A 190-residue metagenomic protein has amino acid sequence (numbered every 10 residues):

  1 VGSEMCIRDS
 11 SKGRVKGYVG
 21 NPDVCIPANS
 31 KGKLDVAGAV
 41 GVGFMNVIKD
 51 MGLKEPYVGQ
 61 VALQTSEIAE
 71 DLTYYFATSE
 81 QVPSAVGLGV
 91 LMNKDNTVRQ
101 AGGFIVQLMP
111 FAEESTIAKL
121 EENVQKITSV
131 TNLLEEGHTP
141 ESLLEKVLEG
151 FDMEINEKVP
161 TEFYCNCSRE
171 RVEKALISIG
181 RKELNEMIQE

Functional and structural regions predicted by a protein language model:
V1-C6: Short, small-residue-biased leader/transition segments that mark boundaries at the very start of proteins
R8-K12: Glycine-rich loop at the start of a catalytic domain that most often binds anionic cofactors/ligands
G20-Q81: Hydrophobic alpha-helical segments and helix pairs
G41, Y57, V82-S84, Q100-G102 (+1 more regions): A generic structural signal for well-ordered coil/turn residues at beta-strand boundaries that shape enzyme active-site
I48-M51, K94-N96, D152-N156, E162: Short, flexible, solvent-exposed loop/turn segments with mixed acidic/basic and small polar residues
F76-T78, P83-L133, E145: Active-site environment of non-heme Fe oxygenases that use a 2-His-1-carboxylate facial triad
Q125-E190: Cys/His-clustered metal-coordination modules, chiefly Zn-binding fingers
